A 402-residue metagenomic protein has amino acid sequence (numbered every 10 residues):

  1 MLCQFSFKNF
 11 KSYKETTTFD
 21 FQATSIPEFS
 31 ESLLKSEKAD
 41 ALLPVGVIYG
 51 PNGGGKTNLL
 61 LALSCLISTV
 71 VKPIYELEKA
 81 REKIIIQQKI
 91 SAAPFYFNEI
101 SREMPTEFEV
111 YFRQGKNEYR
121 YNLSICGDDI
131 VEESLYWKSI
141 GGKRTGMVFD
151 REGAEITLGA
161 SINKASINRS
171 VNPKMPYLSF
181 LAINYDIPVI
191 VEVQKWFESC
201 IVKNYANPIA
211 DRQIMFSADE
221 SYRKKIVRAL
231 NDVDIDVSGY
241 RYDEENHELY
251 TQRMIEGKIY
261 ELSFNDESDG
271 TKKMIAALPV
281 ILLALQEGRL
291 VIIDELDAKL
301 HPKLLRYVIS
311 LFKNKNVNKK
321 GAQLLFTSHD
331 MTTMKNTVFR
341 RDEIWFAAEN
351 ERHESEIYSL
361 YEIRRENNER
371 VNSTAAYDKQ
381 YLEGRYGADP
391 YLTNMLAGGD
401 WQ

Functional and structural regions predicted by a protein language model:
M1-Q4, R102-V110, V131: Short, hydrophobic/aromatic-rich segments at coil-to-beta transitions
M1-Q4, R253, S310-Q402: C-terminal lobe/lid and adjacent interdomain/linker elements of RecA-like ASCE P-loop ATPase modules
L2-S68: Pre-Walker A-like glycine/lysine-rich segment at the N-terminus of P-loop NTPase domains
K8, N204-D266, K272, Y377 (+4 more regions): Extended helical coiled-coil dimerization/tether regions that scaffold and oligomerize large DNA-maintenance assemblies
A41-S91, M274-I275, V280, L311: Phosphate-binding glycine-rich loops of NTP-binding sites
P44-P51, Y242-L282, L290-K303: Conserved ABC ATPase signature
F108-R113, T251-R253: Short beta-strand segments that buttress and anchor functional surface loops
K116-Y242: Electropositive, glycine-dotted interaction segments that contact anionic polymers or phosphate-rich ligands
